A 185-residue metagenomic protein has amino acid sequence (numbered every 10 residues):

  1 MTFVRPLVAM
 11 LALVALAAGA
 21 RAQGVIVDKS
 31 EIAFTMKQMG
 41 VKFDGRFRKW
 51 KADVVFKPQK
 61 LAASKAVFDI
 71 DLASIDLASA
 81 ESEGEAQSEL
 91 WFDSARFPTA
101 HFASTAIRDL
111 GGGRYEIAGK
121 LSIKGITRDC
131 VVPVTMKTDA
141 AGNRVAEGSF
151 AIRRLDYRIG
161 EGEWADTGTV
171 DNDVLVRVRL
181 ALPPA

Functional and structural regions predicted by a protein language model:
M1-V8: Bacterial N-terminal signal peptides that target proteins for export
L11-A20: Hydrophobic h-region of N-terminal signal peptides that target proteins for export in Gram-negative bacteria
A20-A185: Low-complexity, acidic/polar, glycine-enriched regions of mature
